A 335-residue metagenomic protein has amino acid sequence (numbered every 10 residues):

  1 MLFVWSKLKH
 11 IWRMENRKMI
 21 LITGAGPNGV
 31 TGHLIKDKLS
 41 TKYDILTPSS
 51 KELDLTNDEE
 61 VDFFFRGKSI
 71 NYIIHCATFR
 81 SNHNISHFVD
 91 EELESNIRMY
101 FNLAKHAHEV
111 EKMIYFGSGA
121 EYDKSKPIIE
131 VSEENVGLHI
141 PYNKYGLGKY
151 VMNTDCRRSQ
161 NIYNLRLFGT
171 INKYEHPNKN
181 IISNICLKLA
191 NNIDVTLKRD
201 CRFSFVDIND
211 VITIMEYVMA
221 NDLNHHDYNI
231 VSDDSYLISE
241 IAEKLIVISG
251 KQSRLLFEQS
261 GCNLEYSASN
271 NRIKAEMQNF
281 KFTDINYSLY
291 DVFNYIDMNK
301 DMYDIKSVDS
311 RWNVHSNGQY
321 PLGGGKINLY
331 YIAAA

Functional and structural regions predicted by a protein language model:
I20-K38: N-terminal Rossmann NAD(P)H-binding glycine-rich loop of SDR-like oxidoreductase domains
T23, P48, I73-C76, M113-G119 (+1 more regions): SDR active-site strand-loop-helix element
D44-V61: Adenosine-cofactor binding site in Rossmann-like domains, unifying the SAM/SAH pocket of S-adenosylmethionine-dependent
T56, E91-M99, H139, N143 (+2 more regions): Glycine-rich NAD(P)-binding loop of the Rossmann-fold in SDR/ketoreductase-type enzymes
E59-S95: NAD(P)H-binding glycine-rich loop region in Rossmannoid oxidoreductase-like domains and their noncatalytic homologs
F101-K144: Conserved Rossmann-fold NAD(P)-dependent oxidoreductase catalytic core, especially the SDR/UDP-sugar
Y142, Y150, T154-F203, I208-I212 (+1 more regions): NAD(P)-dependent short-chain dehydrogenase/reductase
I193-A335: C-terminal substrate-binding subdomain of Rossmann-fold SDR/epimerase-dehydratase oxidoreductases
